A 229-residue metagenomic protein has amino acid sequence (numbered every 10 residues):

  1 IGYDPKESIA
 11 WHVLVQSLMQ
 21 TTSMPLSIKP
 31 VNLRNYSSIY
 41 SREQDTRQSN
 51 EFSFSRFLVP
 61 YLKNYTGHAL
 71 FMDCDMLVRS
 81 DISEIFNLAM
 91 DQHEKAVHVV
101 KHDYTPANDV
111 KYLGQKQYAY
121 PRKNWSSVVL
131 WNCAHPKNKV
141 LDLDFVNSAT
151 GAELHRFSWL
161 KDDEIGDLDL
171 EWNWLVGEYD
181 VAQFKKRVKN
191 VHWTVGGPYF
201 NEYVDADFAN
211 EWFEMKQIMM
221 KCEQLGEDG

Functional and structural regions predicted by a protein language model:
I1-S55, L62-Y65, D207-G229: N-terminal anchoring/stem segment of glycosyltransferases
G2-Y3, M24, P30-L33, V128-G229: A glycosyltransferase accessory/donor-loop signature
S8-A10, R79-D81, F86-N87, P106-N108 (+3 more regions): Short catalytic/ligand-binding loop motif for oxyanion handling, primarily in non-cytosolic enzymes, centered on
R42-Q48, K111-K116, A182-K186: Short, surface-exposed amphipathic charged segments that create phosphate/polyanion-binding patches used for binding
S55-A107: GT-A fold catalytic core of metal-dependent nucleotide-sugar glycosyltransferases, centered on the diacidic
L58, G67, S126-S127, K189: Residue-level detector of short, conserved catalytic/binding motifs and their immediate flanks
Y61, N87-M90, Y118-P121, R156-L160 (+1 more regions): A general structural signal for short secondary-structure junctions and capping/turn motifs
A89-E153: Conserved catalytic core of nucleotide-sugar-dependent glycosyltransferases
